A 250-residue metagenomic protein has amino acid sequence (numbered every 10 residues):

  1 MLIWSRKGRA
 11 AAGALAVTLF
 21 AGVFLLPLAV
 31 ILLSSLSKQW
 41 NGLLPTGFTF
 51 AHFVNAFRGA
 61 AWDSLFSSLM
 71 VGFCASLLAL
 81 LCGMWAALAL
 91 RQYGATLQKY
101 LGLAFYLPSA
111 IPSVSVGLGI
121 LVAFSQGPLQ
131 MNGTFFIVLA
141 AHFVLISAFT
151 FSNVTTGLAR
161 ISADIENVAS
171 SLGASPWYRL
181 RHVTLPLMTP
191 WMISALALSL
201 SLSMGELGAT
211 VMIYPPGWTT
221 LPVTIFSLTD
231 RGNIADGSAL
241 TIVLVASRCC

Functional and structural regions predicted by a protein language model:
M1-R6: Short, Lys/Arg-rich, polar N-terminal cytosolic tail immediately upstream of the first transmembrane signal-anchor
G8-N41, V54-A159, V183, L187 (+5 more regions): Membrane-water interface segments at the C-terminal ends of transmembrane alpha-helices in multi-pass inner-membrane
A14, N167, S171: Acidic donor-binding helix in nucleotide-sugar-dependent glycosyltransferases
L44-F57, P216-T229: Short hydrophobic, aromatic-rich alpha-helical segments embedded in or entering the lipid bilayer of multi-pass
T46-T49, G157-N167, P176-Y178, T189 (+2 more regions): Transmembrane helix boundary and interhelical loop/hinge segments in multi-pass membrane proteins
A140, I165, I225: Aromatic/hydrophobic pocket-lining residues that form π-stacking "cages" and hydrophobic walls in ligand
V168-A169, R179, V183, I225: Hydrophobic positions on the alpha-helical face of helix-turn-helix-like DNA-binding modules
L172-A174, P186: Glycine/proline-centered hinge or cleavage motifs at structural transition points of membrane proteins
